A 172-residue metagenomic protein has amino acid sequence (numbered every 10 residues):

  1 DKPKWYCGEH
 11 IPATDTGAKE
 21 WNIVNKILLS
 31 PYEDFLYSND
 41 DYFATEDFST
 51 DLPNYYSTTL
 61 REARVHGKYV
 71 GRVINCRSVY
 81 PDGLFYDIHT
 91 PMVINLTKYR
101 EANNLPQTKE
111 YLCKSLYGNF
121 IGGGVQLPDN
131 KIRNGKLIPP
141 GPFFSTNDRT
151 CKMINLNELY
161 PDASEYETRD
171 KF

Functional and structural regions predicted by a protein language model:
K2-D34: Active-site-proximal specificity loops/subdomain of glycosyltransferases
W5, W21, F48, F143-F144: A residue-identity detector for tryptophan
I11-K19, L60-V65, D148-L159: Short, Lys/Arg-enriched charge-dense amphipathic segments
G17-W21, D40-Y42, K109-S115: Conserved glycosyltransferase catalytic-site signature
E33-T45: Short beta-strand-to-loop acidic/aromatic patch adjacent to the donor-nucleotide binding site
A44-S78: Conserved donor-nucleotide/metal-binding helix-loop-beta segment in metal-dependent transferases, i.e., the alpha-helix
K68-Y160: Catalytic core and acceptor-binding pocket of nucleotide-sugar-dependent glycosyltransferases
N155-K171: Intrinsically disordered, low-complexity eukaryotic regions enriched in glycine, serine and charged residues
